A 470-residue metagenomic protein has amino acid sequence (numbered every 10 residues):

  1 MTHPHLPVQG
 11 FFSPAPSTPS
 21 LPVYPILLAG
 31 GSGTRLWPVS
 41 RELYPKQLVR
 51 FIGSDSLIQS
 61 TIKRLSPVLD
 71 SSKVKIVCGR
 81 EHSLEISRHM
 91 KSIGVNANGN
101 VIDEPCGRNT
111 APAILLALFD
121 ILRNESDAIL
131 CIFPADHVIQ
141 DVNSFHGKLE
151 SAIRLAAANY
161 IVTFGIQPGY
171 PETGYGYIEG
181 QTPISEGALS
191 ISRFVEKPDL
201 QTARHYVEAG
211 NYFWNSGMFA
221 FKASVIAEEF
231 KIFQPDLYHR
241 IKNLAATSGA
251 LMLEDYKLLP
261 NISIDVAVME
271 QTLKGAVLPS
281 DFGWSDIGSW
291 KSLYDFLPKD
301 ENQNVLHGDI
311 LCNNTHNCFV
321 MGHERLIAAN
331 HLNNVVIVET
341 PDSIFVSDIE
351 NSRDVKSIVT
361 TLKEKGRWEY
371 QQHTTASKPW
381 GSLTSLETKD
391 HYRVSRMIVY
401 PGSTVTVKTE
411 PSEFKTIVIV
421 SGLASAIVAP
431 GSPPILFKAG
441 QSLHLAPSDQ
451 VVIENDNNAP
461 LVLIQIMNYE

Functional and structural regions predicted by a protein language model:
T2-L27, R35-P45, R50-P134, V138-S144 (+5 more regions): Conserved N-terminal catalytic core of the sugar/cofactor nucleotidyltransferase
T2-P22, S224-H444, D449-E470: Left-handed beta-helix
I58, A117, D136, I178 (+3 more regions): Residue-level signal for inorganic ion chemistry
S71-K75, S192, S343: Short active-site oxyanion
G107-P112, Y170-E172, L200-T202, W284-S285: A short acidic, often aromatic-flanked loop/helix-cap motif at beta-alpha or helix-coil junctions that lines enzyme
L130, S192, N211, M218-F219 (+3 more regions): A residue-level structural signature of the nucleotidyltransferase/glycosyltransferase Rossmann-like core
D141-I241, A245-L259, A276: Conserved core of the sugar-phosphate nucleotidyltransferase
